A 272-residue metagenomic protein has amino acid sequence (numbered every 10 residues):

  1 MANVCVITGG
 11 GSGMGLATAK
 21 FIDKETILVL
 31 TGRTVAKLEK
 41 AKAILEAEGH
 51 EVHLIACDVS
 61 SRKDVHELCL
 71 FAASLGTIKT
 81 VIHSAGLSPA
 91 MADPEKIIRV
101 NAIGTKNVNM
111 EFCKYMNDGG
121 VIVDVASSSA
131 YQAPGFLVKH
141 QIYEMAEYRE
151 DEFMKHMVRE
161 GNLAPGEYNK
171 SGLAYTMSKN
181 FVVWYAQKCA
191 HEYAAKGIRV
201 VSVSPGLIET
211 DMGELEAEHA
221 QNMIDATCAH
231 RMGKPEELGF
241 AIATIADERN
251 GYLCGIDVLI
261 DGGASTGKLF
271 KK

Functional and structural regions predicted by a protein language model:
G9-S12: Conserved glycine-rich cofactor-binding loop
E25-K40: Conserved glycine-rich Rossmann-like NAD(P)H-binding loop of the short-chain dehydrogenase/reductase
L45-K63: Rossmann-fold cofactor-recognition segment
S84-P89, G263: Conserved NAD(P)H cofactor-binding loop of Rossmann-fold oxidoreductase domains
P89-M91, V121-A195: Catalytic loop of short-chain dehydrogenase/reductase
N107, A174-Y175, S202, N222-L253 (+1 more regions): C-terminal helical subdomain
A194, R199, L253-G255: Short, small/polar-rich loop/turn modules that mediate ligand/substrate recognition or access, typified
C254-K272: Short C-terminal tail/terminal secondary-structure segment of NAD(P)H-dependent dehydrogenase/reductase domains
